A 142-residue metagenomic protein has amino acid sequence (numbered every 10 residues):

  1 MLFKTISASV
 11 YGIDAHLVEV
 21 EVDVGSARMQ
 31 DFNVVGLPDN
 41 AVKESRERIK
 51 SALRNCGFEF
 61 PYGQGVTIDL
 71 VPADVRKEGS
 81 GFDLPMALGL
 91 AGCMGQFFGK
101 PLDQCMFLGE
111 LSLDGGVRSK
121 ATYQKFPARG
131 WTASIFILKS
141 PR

Functional and structural regions predicted by a protein language model:
M1-R142: Peripheral, non-AAA+ core regions of ATP-driven protein-machinery
